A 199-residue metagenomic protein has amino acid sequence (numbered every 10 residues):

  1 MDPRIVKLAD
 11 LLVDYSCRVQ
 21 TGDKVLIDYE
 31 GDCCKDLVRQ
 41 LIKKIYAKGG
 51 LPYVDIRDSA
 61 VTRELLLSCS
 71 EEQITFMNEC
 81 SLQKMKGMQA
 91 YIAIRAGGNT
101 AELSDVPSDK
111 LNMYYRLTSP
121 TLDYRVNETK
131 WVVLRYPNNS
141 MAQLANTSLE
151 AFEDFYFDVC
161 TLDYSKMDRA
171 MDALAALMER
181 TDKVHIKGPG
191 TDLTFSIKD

Functional and structural regions predicted by a protein language model:
M1-D199: Active-site bordering "gate/hinge" segments that shape substrate access to catalytic or cofactor-binding pockets
